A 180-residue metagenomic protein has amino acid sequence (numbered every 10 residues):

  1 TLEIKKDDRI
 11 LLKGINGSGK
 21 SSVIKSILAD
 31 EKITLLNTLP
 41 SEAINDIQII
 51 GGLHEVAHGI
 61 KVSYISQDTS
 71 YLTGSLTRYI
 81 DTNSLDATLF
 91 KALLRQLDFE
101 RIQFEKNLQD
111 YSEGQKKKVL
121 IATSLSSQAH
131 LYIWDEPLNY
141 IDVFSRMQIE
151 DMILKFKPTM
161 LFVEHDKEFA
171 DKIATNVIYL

Functional and structural regions predicted by a protein language model:
T1-K6, Q148: Coupling and communication elements adjacent to P-loop NTPase active sites across diverse families
K6, H58-I60, S127-Q128, K155-K157: Short loop/turn elements that form and flank the Walker-type P-loop nucleotide-binding site in RecA-like NTPase cores
K6-L89, E164, A174-L180: ABC ATPase nucleotide-binding domain signature region
N16, D135, N139-D142, R146: ABC-family nucleotide-binding domains
S66-T123, S127-H130, E136, M147: ABC-family P-loop ATPase nucleotide-binding domains
R146-K157: Helical segment within the ABC ATPase nucleotide-binding domain
P158-V163: Conserved H-loop
A170-K172: A short, surface-exposed alpha-helical micro-motif characterized by mixed small hydrophobic and charged/polar residues
